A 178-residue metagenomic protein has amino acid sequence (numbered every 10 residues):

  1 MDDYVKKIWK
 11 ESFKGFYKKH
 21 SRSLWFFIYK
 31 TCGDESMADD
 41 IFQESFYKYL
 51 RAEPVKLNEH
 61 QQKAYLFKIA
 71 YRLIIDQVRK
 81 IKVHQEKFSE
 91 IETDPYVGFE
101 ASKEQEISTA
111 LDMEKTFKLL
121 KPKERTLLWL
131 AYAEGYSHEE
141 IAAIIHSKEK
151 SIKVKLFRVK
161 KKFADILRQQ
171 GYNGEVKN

Functional and structural regions predicted by a protein language model:
D2-F26, S36: A short, charge-rich alpha-helical start-of-domain segment used by transcription regulators
S21, K123-E124: The N-cap/first-turn positions of alpha helices within or immediately adjacent to helix-turn-helix DNA-binding domains
F26, D40-Y47, R51, H60-R72: Structural recognition of an alpha-helix C-terminal capping motif at a helix-to-coil junction
K68-F88, E106: Arg/Lys-rich amphipathic alpha helix in sigma70-family domain 2
T93-K118: Acidic, proline/glycine-rich intrinsically disordered inter-domain spacer in sigma factors
L127-A131: A short pre-motif secondary-structure segment
I145-Q170: DNA-recognition helix of helix-turn-helix
R168-N178: Short, basic, alpha-helical segments at the C-terminal edge of helix-turn-helix-like DNA-binding modules
